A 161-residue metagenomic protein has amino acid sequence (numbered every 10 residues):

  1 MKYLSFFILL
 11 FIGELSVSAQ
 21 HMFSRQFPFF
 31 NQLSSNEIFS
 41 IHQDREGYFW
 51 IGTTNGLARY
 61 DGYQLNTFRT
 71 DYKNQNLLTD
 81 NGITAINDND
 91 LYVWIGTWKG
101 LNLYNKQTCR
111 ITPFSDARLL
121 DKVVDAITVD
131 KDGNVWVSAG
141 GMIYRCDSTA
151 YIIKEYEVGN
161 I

Functional and structural regions predicted by a protein language model:
M1-I161: Carboxylate-rich, polar loop motifs that coordinate divalent cations or form catalytic acidic clusters
